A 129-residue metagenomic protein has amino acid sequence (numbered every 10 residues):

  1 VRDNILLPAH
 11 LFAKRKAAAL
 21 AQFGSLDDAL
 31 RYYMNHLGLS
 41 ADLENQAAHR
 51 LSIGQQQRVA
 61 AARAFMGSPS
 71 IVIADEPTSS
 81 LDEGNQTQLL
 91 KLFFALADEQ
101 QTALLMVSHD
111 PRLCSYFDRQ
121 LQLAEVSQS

Functional and structural regions predicted by a protein language model:
R2-A13: Short helical segment in ABC ATPase nucleotide-binding domains corresponding to the A-loop/adjacent helical element
A21-D42: Conserved ABC ATPase "signature" region
A47-L51, Q55: Conserved ABC ATPase signature
A61: Hydrophobic anchor residue at the start of the ABC signature
S68: Conserved catalytic motifs of ABC-family nucleotide-binding domains
V72-D75: Catalytic Walker B motif of ABC-type/P-loop ATPase nucleotide-binding domains
D82: ABC-family nucleotide-binding domains
